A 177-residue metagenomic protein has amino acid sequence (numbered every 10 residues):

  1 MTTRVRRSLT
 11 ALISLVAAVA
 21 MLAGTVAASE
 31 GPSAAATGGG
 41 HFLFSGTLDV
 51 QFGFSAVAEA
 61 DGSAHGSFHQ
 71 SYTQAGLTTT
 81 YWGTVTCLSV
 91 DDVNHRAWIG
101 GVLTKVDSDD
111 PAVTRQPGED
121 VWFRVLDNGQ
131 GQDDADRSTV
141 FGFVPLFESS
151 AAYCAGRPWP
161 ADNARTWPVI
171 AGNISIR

Functional and structural regions predicted by a protein language model:
M1-T3, A23-G24: N-terminal leader/targeting segments
T2-I13: Bacterial N-terminal signal peptides that target proteins for export
V19-G38: C-terminal region of N-terminal signal peptides and the immediate post-cleavage residues of exported proteins
G24, G38-V50: Long, hydrophobic N-terminal alpha-helical segment
A35-H41, G66-H69: Short, hydrophobic/proline-enriched secondary-structure or compact coil segments at domain edges
F44, T104-R177: Extracytosolic secretory-pathway proteins
S45-V125: Predominantly extracellular/secreted and cell-surface proteins with exposed, flexible low-complexity segments
